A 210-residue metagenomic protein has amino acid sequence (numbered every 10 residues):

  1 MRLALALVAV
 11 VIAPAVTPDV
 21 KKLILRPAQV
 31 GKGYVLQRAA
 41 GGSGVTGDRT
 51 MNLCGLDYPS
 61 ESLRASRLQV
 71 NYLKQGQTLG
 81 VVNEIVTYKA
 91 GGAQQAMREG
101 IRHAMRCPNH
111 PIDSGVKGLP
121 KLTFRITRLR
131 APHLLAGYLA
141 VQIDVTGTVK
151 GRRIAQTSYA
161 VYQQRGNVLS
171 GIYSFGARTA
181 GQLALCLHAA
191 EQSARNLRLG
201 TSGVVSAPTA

Functional and structural regions predicted by a protein language model:
M1-A15: Secretory targeting and sorting signals
A15-G31: Short N-terminal segments immediately surrounding and downstream of signal-peptide cleavage
P18-L23, T50, L199-G203: Short, Lys/Arg-rich flexible segments
K21-I24, L63, G91, A180-A184: Soluble non-cytosolic domains of exported or imported proteins
R26, A93-H103, C186-S193: Stable alpha-helical elements in mature extracytoplasmic
Q37-R152, T209-A210: A small/polar (G/S/T-enriched), proline-flanked helix-loop surface module common in exported/cell-envelope proteins
L122-N196: A short, solvent-exposed beta-edge/loop patch
A190-A210: Short, low-complexity, Pro/Ser/Thr/Gly-rich segments in the mature regions of secreted, periplasmic
